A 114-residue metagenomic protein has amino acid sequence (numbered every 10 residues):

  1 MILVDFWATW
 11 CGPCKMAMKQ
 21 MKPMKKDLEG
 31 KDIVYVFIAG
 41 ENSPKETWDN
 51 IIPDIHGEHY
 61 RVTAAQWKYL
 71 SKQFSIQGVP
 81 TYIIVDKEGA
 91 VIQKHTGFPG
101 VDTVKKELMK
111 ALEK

Functional and structural regions predicted by a protein language model:
M1-K15, M21: Short active-site neighborhood of thiol/selenol oxidoreductases, capturing the structured segment around
L3-V4, Y35, Y82: Hydrophobic beta-strand anchors of alpha/beta hydrolase catalytic cores
F6, G40, K87: Cofactor-binding loop segments of dinucleotide-utilizing enzymes, especially the Rossmann-like FAD- and NAD(P)+-binding
T9, S43, A90: Conserved Rossmann-like nucleotide-cofactor binding loop
M16-D54, A65-K72: Structural microenvironment flanking redox-active thiols in thiol-disulfide oxidoreductases
K26-E29, M109, E113: A general structural signal for alpha-helical elements within enzymatic catalytic domains
I55, V62-L112: Thiol/disulfide oxidoreductase modules built on the thioredoxin-like
